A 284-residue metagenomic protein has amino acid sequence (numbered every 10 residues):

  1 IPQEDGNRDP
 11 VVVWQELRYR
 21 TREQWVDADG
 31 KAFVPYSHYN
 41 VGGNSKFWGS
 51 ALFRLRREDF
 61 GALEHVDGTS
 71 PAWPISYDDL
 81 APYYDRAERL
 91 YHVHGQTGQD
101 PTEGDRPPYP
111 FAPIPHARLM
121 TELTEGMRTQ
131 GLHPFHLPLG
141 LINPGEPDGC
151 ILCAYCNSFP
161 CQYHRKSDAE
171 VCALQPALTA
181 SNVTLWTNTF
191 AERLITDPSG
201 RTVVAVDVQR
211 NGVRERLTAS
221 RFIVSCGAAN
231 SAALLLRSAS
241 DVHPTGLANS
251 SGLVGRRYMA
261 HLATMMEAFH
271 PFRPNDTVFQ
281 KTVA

Functional and structural regions predicted by a protein language model:
I1, A180, T189, R193-D197 (+1 more regions): Glycine-rich loop(s) and the adjacent beta-strand/alpha-helix scaffold that form part
I1-Q3, N44: Hydrophobic or amphipathic alpha-helical targeting/insertion segments
Q3-R18, Q24-F33, A51-R54, E64-A191: Conserved redox-cofactor binding core of oxidoreductases
T21-S37, V41-N44, R54, W73-Y77 (+1 more regions): FAD cofactor-binding and catalytic pocket of flavoenzymes
A32, S37-H38, N44, Q130-L132 (+4 more regions): C-terminal lid/capping helical subdomain adjacent to the catalytic/cofactor pocket in oxidative enzymes
N44, G49-S50, D59-F60, E146 (+2 more regions): Short, solvent-exposed loop/turn and secondary-structure capping segments
F47-G49, H136, V224: Structural recognition of the beta-strand scaffold that forms the well-ordered cores of secreted hydrolase catalytic
P147-C150, D197-V204: A short, glycine/Asx- and small/polar-enriched loop/turn that sits immediately N-terminal to a beta-strand
